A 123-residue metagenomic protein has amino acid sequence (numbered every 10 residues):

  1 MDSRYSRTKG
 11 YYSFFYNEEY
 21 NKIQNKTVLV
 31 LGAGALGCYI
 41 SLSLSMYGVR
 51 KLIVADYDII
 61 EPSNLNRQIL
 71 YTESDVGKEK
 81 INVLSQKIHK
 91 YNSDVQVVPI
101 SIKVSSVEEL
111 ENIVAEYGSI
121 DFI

Functional and structural regions predicted by a protein language model:
M1-L29, P62: N-terminal charged helix/coil linker that caps or initiates catalytic domains
V30-G32, A55: Conserved N-terminal Rossmann-fold NAD(P)-binding element of oxidoreductases
L36: Hydrophobic/small residue at the entry helix of a nucleotide-binding pocket
K51-S93: Glycine-rich phosphate-binding loop and adjoining beta1-alpha1-beta2 segment of Rossmann-like nucleotide-binding folds
V97-P99: Hydrophobic/aromatic anchor residues within beta-strands of the central parallel beta-sheet of Rossmann-like
S101-V104: Conserved acidic residues
V107-G118: Short amphipathic alpha-helix with an adjacent loop that forms part of the alpha/beta core around
